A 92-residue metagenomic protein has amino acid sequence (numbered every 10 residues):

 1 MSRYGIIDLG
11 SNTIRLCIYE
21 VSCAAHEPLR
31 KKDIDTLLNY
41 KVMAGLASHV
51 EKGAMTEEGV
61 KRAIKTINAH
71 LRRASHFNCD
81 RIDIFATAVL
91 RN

Functional and structural regions predicted by a protein language model:
S2-G5, L9-N92: Conserved phosphate-binding loops in N-terminal lobes of ATP-dependent enzymes of the actin/Hsp70/sugar-kinase
